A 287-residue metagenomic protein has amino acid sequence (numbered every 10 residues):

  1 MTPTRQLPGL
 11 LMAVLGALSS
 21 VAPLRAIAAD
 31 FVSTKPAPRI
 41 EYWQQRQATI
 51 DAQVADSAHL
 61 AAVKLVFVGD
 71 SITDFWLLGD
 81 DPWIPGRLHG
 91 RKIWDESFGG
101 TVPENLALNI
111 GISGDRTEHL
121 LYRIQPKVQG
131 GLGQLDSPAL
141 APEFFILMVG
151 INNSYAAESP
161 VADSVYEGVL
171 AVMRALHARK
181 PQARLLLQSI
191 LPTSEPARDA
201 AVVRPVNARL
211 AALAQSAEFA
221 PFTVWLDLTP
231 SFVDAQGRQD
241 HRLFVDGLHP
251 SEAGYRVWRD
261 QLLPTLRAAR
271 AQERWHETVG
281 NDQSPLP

Functional and structural regions predicted by a protein language model:
M1-R5: N-terminal secretory signal peptides that target proteins for export/translocation
G9-S20: Bacterial N-terminal signal peptides
I27-S113, E118-L140: Serine-esterase "nucleophile elbow" of acetyl-processing enzymes
K64-G69, L106-G111, E143-V149, R184-S189 (+1 more regions): Structural recognition of the beta-strand scaffold that forms the well-ordered cores of secreted hydrolase catalytic
D74-P82, G114-Y166, L170, A175 (+2 more regions): Oxyanion-hole/transition-state-stabilizing segment in secreted/luminal serine hydrolases and related acyltransferases
I93-W94, V165-V172, L176, V202 (+1 more regions): A general structural detector for well-ordered alpha-helical segments in enzyme core domains, enriched
P192-P287: Catalytic His-Asp segment of secreted/periplasmic serine-dependent ester chemistry enzymes
